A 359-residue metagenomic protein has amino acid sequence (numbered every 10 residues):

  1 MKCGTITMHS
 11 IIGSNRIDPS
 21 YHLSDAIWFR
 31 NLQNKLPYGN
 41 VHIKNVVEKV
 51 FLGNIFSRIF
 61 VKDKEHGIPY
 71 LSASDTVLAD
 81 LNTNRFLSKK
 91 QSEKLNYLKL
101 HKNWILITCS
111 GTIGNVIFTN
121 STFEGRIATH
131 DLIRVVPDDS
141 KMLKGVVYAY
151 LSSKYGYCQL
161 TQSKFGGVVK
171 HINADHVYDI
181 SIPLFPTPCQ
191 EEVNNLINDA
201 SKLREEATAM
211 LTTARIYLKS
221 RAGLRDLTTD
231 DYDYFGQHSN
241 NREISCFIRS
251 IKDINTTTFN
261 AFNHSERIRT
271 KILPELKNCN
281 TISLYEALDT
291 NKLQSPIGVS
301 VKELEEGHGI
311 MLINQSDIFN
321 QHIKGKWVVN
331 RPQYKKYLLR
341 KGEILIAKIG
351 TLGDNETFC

Functional and structural regions predicted by a protein language model:
M1-I55, P186-P296: Non-catalytic DNA-recognition/assembly elements of restriction-modification systems
N40-I59, S74-K102, I282-S300, Q315-I344: Sequence-specific dsDNA recognition surfaces
I43-V46, K102, S121-E124, I133-L184 (+5 more regions): Basic, amphipathic alpha-helical recognition segments used for DNA target recognition
F56-E65, Q162-K164, T229-D233, I297-E306: Short coil/turn segments at secondary-structure boundaries
F60-I68, V77, N84-F86, L98-L100 (+7 more regions): Short, surface-exposed loop/turn microsegments at beta-strand edges and helix-strand junctions
C109-A149, N314, Y337, K341-C359: A short beta-sheet element
